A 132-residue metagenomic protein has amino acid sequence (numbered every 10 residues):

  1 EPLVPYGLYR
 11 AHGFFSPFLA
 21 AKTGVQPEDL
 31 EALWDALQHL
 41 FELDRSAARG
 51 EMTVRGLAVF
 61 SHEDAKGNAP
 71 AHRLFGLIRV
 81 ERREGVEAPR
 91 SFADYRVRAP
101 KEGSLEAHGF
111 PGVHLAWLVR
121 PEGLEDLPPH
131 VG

Functional and structural regions predicted by a protein language model:
E1-G132: Basic polyanion-binding and macromolecular-assembly surfaces
